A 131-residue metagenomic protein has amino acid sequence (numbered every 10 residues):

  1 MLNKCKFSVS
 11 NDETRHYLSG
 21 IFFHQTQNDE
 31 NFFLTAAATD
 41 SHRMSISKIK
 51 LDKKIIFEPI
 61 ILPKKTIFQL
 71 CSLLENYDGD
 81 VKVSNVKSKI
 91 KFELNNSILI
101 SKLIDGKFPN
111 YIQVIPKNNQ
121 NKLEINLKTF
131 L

Functional and structural regions predicted by a protein language model:
M1-L131: Extended macromolecule-engaging scaffold surfaces, prototypically the DNA polymerase sliding clamp/PCNA/9-1-1 ring
